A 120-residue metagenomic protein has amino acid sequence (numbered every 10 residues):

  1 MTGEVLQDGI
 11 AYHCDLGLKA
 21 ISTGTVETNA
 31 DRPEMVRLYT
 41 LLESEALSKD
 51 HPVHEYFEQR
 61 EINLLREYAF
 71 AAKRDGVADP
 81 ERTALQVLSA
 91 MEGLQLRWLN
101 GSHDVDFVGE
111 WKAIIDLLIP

Functional and structural regions predicted by a protein language model:
G3: Short alpha-helical elements of helix-turn-helix
L6-V36, T83-V87: Hydrophobic alpha-helical connector segments
G9, A46-D50, A72, Q95-L99: Short amphipathic alpha-helical interaction patches enriched in hydrophobic/aromatic residues with interspersed Lys/Arg
K19, F57, E61, A84 (+1 more regions): Hydrophobic packing residues in well-ordered alpha-helices of helical domains and bundles
S22-G24, L41-E45: Short linear capping/connector segments at secondary-structure termini
D31-E34, D50-R74, L85: Amphipathic alpha-helical packing segments from all-alpha helical-bundle domains
R37-E43, A78-W98, E110-L118: Hydrophobic alpha-helical segments that form the core of small-molecule binding pockets and/or dimer interfaces
